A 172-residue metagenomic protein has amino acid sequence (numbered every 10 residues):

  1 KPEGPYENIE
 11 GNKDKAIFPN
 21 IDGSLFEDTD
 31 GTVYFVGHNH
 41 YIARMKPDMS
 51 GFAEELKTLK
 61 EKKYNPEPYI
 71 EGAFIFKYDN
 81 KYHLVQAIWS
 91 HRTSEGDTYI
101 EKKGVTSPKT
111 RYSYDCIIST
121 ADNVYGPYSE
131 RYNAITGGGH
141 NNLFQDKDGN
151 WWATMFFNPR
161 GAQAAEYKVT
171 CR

Functional and structural regions predicted by a protein language model:
K1-R172: Carbohydrate-active catalytic/glycan-binding domains of CAZyme proteins, especially the secreted or lumenal ectodomains
